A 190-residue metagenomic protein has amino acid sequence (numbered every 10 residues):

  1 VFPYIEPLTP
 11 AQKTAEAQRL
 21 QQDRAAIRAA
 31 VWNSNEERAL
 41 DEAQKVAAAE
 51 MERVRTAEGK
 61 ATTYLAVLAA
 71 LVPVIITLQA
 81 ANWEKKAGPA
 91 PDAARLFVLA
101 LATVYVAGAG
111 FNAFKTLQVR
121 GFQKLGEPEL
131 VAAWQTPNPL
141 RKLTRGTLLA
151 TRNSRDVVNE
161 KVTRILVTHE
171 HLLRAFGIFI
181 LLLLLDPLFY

Functional and structural regions predicted by a protein language model:
V1-E42, G88-P89, L185-Y190: N-terminal soluble segments of membrane proteins
F2-E16, E37-E52, N112-L130: Hydrophobic alpha-helical transmembrane segments
Q22, A29, E36, A80 (+5 more regions): Generic signal for short, ordered secondary-structure residues within or immediately flanking folded domains
R24-A80, R152-R155: Cytosol/matrix-facing amphipathic helices and coiled-coil assembly/linker segments of eukaryotic membrane proteins
I27-R38, F122-T163: Solvent-exposed, non-transmembrane helices and loops of integral membrane proteins
L40-A47, A94-V104, R141-T144, L148: Amphipathic, non-membrane alpha-helical segments in soluble helical-bundle scaffolds
E52-K124, L166-Y190: Alpha-helical transmembrane segments and their immediate juxtamembrane boundary regions in integral membrane proteins
